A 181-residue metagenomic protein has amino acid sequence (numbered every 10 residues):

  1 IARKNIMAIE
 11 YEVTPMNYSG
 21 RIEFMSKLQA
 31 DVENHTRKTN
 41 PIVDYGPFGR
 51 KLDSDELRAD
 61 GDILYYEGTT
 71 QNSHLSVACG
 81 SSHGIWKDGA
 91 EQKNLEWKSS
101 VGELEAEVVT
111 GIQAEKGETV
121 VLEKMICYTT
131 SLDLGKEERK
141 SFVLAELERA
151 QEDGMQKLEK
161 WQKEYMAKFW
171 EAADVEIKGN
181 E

Functional and structural regions predicted by a protein language model:
I1-E181: Acidic/polar, glycine-enriched structural segments that form the non-catalytic walls/loops of the carbohydrate-binding
